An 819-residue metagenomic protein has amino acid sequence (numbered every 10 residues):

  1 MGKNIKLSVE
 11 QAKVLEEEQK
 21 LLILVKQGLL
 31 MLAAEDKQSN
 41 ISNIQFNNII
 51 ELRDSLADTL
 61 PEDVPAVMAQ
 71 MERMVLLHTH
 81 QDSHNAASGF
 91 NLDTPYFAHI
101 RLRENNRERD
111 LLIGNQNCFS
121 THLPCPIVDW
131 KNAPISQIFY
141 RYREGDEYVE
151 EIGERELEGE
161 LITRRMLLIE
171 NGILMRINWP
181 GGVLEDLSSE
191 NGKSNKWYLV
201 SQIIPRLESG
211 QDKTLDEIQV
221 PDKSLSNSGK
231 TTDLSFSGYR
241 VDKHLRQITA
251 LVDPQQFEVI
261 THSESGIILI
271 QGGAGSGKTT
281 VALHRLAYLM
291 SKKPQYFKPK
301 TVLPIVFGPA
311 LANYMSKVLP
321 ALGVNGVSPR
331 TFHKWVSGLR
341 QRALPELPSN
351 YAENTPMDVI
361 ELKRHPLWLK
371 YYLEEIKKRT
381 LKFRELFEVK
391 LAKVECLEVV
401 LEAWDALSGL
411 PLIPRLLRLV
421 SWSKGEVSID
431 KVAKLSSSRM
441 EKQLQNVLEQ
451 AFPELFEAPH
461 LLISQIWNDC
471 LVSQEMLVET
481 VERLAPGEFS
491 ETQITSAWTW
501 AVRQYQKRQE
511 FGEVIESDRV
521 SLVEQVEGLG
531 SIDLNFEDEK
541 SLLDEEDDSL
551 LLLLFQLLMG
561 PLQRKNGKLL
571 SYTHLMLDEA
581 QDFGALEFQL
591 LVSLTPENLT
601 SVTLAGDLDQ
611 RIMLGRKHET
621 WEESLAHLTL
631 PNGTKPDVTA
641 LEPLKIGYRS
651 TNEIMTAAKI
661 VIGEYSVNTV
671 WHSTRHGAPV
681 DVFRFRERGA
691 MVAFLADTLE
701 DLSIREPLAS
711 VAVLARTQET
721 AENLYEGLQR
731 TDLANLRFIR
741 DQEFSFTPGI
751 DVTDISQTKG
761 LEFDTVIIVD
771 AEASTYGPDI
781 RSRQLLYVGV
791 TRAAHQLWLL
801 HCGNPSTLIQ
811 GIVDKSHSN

Functional and structural regions predicted by a protein language model:
M1-T249, D253, F257-E258, L604: Extended, charged low-complexity regulatory segments
R141, R155, P180, M290-L577 (+3 more regions): Alpha-helical nucleic-acid-binding subdomain of P-loop helicases immediately C-terminal to the Walker A/P-loop
L251, E258-I267, P294-Q295: Phosphate-binding P-loop
I267-I268, E642: Conserved beta-strand position immediately N-terminal to the Walker
I270-G272: Hydrophobic anchor at the beta1->P-loop junction of P-loop NTPases
K278-T279: Conserved lysine of the Walker
A282-L283: Post-Walker A alpha-helix
Q295, K300, P309-N313, K317 (+6 more regions): Conserved helicase motor core of SF1/SF2 NTP-dependent helicases
